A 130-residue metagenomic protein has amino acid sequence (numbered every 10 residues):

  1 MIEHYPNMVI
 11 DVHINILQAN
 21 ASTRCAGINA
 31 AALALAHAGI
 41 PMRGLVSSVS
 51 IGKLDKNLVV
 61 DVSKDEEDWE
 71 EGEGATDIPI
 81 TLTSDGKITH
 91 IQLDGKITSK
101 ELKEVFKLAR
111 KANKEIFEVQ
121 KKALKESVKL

Functional and structural regions predicted by a protein language model:
M1-L130: Polyanion-binding surfaces on beta-sheet-dominated domains and ring/shell assemblies
